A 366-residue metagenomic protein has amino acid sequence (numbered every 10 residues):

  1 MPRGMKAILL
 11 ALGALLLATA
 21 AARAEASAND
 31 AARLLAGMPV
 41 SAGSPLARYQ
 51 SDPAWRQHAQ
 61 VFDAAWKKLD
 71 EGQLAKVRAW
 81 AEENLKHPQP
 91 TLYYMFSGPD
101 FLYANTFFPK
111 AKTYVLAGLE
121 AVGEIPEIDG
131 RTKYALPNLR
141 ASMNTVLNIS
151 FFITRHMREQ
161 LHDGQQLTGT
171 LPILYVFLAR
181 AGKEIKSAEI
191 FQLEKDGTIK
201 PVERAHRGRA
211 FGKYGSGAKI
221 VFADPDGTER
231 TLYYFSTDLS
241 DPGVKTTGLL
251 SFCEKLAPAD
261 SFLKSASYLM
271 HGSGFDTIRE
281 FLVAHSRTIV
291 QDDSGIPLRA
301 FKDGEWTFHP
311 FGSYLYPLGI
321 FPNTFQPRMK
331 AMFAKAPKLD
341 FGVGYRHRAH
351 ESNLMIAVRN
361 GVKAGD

Functional and structural regions predicted by a protein language model:
M1-L10: Bacterial N-terminal signal peptides that target proteins for export
L10-A18: Bacterial N-terminal signal peptides
G13, T168-V176, R180, G361-D366: Composition-driven recognition of long, C-terminal low-complexity regions enriched in serine/threonine
A20-A24: Sec/Tat signal peptide C-region and signal peptidase I cleavage site
E25-T145, R230-D366: Non-globular targeting/processing and membrane-anchoring segments
S97-F108, V115-L116, I149-Y175: Short, thiol/selenol-centered motifs that function as redox-active sites or metal-ligating centers
V146-T168, A179-A284, T288: Mature extracytoplasmic/lumenal regions of exported proteins
